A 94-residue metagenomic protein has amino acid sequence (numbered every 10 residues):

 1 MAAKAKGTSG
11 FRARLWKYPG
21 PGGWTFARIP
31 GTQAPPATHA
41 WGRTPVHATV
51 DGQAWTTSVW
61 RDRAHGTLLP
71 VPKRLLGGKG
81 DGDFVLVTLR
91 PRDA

Functional and structural regions predicted by a protein language model:
M1-G66, D81-A94: Long, compositionally biased stretches
L69-K73: A sequence-level detector for short glycine-anchored, His/Arg-bearing signature motifs that mark catalytic or binding
